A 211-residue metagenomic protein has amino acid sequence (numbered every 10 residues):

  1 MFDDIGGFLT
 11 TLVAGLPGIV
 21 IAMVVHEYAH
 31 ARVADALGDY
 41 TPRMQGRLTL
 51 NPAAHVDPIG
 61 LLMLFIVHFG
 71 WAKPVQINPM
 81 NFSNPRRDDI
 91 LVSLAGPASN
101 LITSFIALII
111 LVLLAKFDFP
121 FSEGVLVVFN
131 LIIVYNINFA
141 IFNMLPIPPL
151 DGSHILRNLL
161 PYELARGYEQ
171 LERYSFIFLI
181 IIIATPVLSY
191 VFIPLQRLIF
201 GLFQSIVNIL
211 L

Functional and structural regions predicted by a protein language model:
M1-L211: Hydrophobic transmembrane alpha-helices and their immediate loop junctions in multi-pass integral membrane proteins
